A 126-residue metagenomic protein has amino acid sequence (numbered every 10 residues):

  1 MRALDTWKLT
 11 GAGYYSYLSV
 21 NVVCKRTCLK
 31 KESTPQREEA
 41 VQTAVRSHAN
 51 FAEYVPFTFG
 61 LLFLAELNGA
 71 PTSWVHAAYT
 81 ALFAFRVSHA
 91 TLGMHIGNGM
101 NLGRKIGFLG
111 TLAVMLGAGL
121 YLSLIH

Functional and structural regions predicted by a protein language model:
M1-G13, V75-Y79: Interfacial segments of alpha-helical transmembrane regions
R2, A40, A44-N50, A70-S73 (+1 more regions): Juxtamembrane loop-transmembrane helix junctions in multi-pass integral membrane proteins, especially the extracellular
G11-C28, F83-G93: Transmembrane alpha-helical segments that form the membrane-embedded catalytic/substrate-channel core of multi-pass
S19-R46: Cytosolic, membrane-interface loops and tails of multi-pass inner-membrane proteins
A49-L64, M115: Core segments of transmembrane alpha-helices that mediate helix-helix packing or line hydrophobic substrate/ligand
L61-A84: Short alpha-helical packing/oligomerization segments
S88-A113: Interfacial loop-to-transmembrane junctions
G119-H126: Juxtamembrane boundary at the C-terminal end of a transmembrane helix
